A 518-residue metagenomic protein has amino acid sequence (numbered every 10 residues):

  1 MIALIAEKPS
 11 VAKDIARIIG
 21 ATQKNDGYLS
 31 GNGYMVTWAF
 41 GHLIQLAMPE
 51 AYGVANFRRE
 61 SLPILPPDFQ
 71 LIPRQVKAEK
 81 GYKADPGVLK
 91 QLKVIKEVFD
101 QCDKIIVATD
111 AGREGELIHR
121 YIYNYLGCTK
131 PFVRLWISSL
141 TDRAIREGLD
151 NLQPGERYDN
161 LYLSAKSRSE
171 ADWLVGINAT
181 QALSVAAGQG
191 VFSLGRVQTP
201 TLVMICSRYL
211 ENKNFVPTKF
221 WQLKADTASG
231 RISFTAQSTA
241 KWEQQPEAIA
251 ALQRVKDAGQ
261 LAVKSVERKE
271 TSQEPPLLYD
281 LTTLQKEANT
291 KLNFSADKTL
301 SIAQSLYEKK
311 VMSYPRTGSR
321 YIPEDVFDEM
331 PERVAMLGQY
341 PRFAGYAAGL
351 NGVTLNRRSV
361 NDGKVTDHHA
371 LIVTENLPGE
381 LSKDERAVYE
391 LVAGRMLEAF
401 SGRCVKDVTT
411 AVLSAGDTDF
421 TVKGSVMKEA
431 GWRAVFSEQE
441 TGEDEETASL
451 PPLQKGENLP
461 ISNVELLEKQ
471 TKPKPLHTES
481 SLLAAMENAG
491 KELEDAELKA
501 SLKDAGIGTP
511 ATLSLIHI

Functional and structural regions predicted by a protein language model:
M1-S169, W173-V175, T354, P473: Intrinsically disordered, low-complexity regulatory segments
Q23-Y28, K130, G155-N160, Q181-V185 (+3 more regions): Active-site phosphate-binding and catalytic loops of NTP-dependent enzymes
M35, L43-A84, F192-Q304, E308 (+4 more regions): Long, highly charged, low-complexity internal segments
G87, A144-A225, K269: C-terminal or mid-to-C-terminal helical accessory/interaction module adjacent to the motor/catalytic core
G155, T290-L292, G318, E375-L381: A generic structural motif
F294-V353: Extended, well-ordered alpha-helical scaffold/bundle regions in very large, multi-domain proteins
N351-E380: Acidic, turn-prone loop/beta-hairpin segments
I516-I518: Conserved small/polar residues in nucleotide/adenosyl-binding loops
